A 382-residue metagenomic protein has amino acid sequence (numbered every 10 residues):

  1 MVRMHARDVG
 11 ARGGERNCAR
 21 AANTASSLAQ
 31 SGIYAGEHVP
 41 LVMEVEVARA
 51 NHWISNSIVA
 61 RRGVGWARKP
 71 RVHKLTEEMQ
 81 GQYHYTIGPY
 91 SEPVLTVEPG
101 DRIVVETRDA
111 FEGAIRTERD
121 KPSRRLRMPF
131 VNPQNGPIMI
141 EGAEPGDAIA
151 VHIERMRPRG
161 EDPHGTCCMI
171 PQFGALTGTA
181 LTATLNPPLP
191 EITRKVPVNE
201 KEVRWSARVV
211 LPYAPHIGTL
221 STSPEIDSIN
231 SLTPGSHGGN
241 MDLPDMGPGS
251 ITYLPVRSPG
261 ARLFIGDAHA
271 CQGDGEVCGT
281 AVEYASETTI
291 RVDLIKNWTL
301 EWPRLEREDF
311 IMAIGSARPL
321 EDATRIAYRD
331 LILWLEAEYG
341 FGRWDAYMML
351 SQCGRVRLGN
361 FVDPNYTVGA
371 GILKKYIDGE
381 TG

Functional and structural regions predicted by a protein language model:
W53, R62-L126: N-terminal, Lys/Arg-enriched amphipathic/low-complexity engagement segments that precede the first folded domain
E78-G88, M128-N135, I229-H237, L331: Short, structured beta-strand/loop micro-motifs enriched in basic residues and often containing a Trp
V105, A148-V151, L254: A generic structural signal for residues embedded in beta-strands
A110-K121, M156-I170, G260-A270, G359-F361: Short, Lys/Arg- and Gly-enriched loop/turn segments at beta-strand edges
R155-P248, Y253: Intrinsically disordered, low-complexity linker/loop segments enriched in Gly/Pro and charged/polar residues
L211-E321: Conserved mixed alpha/beta catalytic, RNA-binding, or beta-rich assembly cores of soluble enzyme, regulatory
